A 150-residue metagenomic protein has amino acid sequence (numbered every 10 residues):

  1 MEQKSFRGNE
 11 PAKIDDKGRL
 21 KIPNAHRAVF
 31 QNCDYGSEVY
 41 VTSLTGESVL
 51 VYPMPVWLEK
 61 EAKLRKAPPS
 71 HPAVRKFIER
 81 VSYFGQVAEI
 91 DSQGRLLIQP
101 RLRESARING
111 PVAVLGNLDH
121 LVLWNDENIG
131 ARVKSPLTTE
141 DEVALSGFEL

Functional and structural regions predicted by a protein language model:
M1-P11, D16-R19, A25-Q93, R101-L150: Flexible "stalk/tail and boundary" regions
